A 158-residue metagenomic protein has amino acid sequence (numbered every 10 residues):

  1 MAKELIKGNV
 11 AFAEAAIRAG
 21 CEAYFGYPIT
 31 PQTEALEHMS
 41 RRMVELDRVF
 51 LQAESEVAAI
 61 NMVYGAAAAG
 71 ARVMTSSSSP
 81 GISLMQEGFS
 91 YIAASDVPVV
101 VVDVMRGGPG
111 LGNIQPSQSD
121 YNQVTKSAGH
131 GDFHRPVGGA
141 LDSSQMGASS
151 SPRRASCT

Functional and structural regions predicted by a protein language model:
M1-S127: Thiamine diphosphate
P98-V100, A155-T158: Short secondary-structure capping/junction motifs at helix and strand boundaries
Q115-C157: Conserved thiamine diphosphate
